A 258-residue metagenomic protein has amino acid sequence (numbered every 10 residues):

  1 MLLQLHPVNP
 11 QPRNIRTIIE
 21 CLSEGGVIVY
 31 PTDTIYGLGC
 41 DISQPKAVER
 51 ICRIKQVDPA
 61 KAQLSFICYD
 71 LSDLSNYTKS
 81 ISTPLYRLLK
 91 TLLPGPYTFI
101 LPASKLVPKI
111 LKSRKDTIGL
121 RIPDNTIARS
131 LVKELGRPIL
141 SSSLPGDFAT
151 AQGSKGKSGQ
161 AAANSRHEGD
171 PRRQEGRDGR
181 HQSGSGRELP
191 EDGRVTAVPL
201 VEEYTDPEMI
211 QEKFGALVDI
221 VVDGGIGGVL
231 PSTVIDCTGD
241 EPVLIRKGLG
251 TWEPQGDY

Functional and structural regions predicted by a protein language model:
M1-Y258: Active-site-adjacent structural elements in enzyme catalytic cores
